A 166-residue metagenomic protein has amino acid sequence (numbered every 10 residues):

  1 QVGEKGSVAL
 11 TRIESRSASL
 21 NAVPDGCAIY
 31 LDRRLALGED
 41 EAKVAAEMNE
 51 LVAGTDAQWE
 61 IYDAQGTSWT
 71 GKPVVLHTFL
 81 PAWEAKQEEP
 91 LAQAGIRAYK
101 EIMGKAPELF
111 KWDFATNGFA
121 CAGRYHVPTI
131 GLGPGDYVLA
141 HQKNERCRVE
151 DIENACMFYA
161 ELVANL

Functional and structural regions predicted by a protein language model:
Q1-L166: Metal-dependent amide/peptide-bond hydrolase catalytic core, centered on the "pita-bread" metallohydrolase fold
